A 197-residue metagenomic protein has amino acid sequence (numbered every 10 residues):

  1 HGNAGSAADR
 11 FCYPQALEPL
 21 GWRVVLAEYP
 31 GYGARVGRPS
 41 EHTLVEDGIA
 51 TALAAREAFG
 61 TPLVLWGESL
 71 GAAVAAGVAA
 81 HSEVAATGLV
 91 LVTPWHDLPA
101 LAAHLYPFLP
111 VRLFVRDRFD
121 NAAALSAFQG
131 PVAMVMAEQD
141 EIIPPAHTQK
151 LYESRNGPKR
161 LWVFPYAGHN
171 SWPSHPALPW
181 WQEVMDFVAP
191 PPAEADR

Functional and structural regions predicted by a protein language model:
H1-A54, A58-F59, A79: Membrane-embedded segments
Y13, N121, G130, P144-E153: Short alpha-helix in the alpha/beta-hydrolase fold that links the catalytic acid
Y29, V90-A100, D117-N121: Active-site nucleophile loop of the alpha/beta-hydrolase fold
G67-G71, A75: Gly/Ala-rich beta-loop-alpha elbow adjacent to hydrolase catalytic centers
A127-Q129, A133-D140: Short beta-strand/loop motif that positions the catalytic acidic residue of the alpha/beta-hydrolase fold
Q139-I143, H169-S171: Acidic catalytic loop of the alpha/beta-hydrolase fold
A167-L178: Catalytic histidine-centered segment of alpha/beta-hydrolase-like enzymes
P176-R197: Catalytic active-site module of serine/aspartate enzymes centered on a nucleophile-bearing elbow/loop
